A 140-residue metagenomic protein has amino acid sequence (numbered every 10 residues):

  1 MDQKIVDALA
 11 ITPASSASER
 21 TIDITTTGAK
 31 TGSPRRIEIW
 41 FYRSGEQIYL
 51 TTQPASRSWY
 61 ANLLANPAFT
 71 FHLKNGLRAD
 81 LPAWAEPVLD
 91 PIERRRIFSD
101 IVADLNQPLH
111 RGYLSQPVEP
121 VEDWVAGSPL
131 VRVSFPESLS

Functional and structural regions predicted by a protein language model:
M1-T21: Extreme N-terminal tail/first-helix region
A8-I11, R36-I37, P117-E119: A generic local structural motif
T12, T21, R43-S44, R78-L81: General secondary-structure edge motif
S16, T31-S33, L63, V125: A generic structural micro-feature
E19-Q53, F69: Short beta-strand segments
P54-L139: Short, structured beta-strand-loop surface elements
